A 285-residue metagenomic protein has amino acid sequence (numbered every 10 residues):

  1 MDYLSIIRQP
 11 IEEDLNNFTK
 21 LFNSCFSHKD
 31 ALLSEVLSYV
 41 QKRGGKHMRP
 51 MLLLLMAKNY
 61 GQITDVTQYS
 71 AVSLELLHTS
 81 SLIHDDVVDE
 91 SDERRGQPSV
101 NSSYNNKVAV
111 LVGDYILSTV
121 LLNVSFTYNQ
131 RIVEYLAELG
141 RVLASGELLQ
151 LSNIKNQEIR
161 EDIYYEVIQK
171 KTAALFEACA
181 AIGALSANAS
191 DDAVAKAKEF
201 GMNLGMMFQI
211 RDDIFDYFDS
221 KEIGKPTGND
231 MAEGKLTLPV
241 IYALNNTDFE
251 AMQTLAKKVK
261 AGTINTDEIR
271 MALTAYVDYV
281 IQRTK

Functional and structural regions predicted by a protein language model:
M1-K285: All-alpha prenyltransferase/terpene-synthase fold signal
